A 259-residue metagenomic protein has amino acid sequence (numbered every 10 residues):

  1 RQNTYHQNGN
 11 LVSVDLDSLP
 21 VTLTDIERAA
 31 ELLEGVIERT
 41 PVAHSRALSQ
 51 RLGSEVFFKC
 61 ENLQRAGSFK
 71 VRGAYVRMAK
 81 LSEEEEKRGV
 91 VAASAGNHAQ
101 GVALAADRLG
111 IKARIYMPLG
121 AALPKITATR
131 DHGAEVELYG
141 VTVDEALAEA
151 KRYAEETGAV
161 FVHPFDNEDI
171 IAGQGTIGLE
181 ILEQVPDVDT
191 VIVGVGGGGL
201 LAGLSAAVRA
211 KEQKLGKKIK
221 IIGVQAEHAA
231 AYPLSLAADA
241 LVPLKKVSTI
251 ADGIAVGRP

Functional and structural regions predicted by a protein language model:
G9-P259: PLP-dependent amino-acid enzyme catalytic core
